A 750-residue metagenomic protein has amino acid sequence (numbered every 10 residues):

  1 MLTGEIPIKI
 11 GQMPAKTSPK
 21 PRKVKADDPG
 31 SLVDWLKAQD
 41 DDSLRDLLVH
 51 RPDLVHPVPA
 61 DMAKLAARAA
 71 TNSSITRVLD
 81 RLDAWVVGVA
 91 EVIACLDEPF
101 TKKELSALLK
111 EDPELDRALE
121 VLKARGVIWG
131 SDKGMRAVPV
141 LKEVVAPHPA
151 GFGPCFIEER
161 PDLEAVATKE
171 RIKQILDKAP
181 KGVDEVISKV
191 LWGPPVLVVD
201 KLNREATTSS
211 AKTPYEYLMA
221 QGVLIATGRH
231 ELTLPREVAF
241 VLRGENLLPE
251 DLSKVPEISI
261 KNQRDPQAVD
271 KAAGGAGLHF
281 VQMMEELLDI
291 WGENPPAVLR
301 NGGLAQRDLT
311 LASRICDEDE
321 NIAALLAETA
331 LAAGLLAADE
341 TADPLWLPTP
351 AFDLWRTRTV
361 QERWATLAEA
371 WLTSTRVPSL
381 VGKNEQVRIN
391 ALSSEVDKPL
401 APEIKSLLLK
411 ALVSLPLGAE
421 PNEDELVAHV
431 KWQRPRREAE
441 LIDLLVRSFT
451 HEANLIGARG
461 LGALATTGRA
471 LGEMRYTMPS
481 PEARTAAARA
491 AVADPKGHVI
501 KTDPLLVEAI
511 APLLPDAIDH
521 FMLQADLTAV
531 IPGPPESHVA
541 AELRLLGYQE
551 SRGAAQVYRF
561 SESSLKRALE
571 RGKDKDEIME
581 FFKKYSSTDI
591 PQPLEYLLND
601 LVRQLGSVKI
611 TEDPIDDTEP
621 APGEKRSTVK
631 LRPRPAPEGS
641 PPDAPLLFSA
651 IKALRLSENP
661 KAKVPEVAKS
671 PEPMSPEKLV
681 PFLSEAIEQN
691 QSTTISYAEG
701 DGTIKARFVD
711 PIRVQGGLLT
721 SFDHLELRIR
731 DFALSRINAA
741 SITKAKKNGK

Functional and structural regions predicted by a protein language model:
L2, I6-R437, L597: Short, amphipathic alpha-helical interface elements at domain boundaries that mediate macromolecular binding
F100, L197, R707-V709, F732: A broad, structural micro-motif
K133, R229-H230, T341-D343, L527 (+3 more regions): Beta-strand-connecting loop/turn residues
R136, T233, T694, L718-T720: General beta-strand recognition
Q267-L278, Q282-M284, V360, L367-T694 (+3 more regions): Extended alpha-helical interface modules used as scaffolds for assembling large macromolecular complexes
Y697-G702, D723-E726: Short acidic, glycine-rich loop/turn motifs
V709-Q715, S721, L727-I729: Low-complexity, glycine/alanine/valine/leucine- and proline-rich hydrophobic stretches
R728-I737: A short macromolecule-binding patch
